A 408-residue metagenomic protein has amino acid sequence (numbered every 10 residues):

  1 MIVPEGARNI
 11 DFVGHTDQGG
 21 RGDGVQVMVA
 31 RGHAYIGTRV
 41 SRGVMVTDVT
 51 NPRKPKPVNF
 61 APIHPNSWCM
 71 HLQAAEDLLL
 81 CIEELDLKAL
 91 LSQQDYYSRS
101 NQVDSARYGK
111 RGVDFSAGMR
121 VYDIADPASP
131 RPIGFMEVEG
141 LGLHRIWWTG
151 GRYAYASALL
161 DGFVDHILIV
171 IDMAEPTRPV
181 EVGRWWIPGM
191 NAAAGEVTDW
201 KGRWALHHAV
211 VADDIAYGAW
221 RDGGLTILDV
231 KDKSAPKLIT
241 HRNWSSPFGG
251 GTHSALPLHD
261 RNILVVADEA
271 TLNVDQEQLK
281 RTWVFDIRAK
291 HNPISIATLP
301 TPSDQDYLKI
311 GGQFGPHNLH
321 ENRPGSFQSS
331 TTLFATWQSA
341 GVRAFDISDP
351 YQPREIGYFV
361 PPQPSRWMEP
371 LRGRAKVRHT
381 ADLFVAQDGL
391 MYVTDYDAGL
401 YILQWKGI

Functional and structural regions predicted by a protein language model:
M1-I408: Feature marking well-ordered beta-strand scaffolds used for ligand recognition
